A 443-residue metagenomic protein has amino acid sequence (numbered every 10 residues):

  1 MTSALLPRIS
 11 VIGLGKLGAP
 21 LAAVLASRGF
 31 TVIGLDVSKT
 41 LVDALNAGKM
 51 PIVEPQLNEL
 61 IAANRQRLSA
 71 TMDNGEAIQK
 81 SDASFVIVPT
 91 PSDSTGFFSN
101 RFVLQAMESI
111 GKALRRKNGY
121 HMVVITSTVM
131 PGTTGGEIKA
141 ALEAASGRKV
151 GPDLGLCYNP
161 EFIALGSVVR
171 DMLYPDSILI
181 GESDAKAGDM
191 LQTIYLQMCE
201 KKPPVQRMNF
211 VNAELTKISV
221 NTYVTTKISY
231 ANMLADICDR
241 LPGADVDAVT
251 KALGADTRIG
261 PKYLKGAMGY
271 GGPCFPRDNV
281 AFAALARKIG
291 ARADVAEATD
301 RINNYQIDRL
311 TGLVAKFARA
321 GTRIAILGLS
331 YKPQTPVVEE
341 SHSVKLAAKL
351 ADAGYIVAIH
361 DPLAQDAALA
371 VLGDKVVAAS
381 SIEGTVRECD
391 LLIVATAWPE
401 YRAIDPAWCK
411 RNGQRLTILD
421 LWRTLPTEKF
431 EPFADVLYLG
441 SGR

Functional and structural regions predicted by a protein language model:
T2-R443: Structural/interface elements that position substrates and couple domains in central-metabolism enzymes
